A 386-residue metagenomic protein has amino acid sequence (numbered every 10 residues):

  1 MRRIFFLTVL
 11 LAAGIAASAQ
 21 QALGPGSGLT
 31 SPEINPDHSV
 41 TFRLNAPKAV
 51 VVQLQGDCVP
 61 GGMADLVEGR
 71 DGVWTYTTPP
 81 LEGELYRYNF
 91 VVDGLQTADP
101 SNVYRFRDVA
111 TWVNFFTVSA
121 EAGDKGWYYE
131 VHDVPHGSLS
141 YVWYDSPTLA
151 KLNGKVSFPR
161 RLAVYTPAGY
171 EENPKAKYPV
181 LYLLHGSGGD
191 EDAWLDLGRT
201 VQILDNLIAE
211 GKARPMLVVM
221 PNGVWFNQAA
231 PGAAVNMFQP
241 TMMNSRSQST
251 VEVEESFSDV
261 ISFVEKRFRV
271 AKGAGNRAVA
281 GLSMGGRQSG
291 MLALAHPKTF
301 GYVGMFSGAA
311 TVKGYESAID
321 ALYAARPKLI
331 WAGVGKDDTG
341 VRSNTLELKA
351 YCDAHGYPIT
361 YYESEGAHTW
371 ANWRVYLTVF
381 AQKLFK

Functional and structural regions predicted by a protein language model:
M1-I4: Positively charged n-region of N-terminal signal peptides that target proteins for export
L7-T8, W373: Intrinsically disordered, low-complexity segments enriched in polar/charged small residues
T8-V9, G308: Intrinsically disordered, low-complexity serine/threonine-rich segments
V9-S18: Hydrophobic h-region of N-terminal signal peptides that target proteins for export in Gram-negative bacteria
A19-G28: Cleaved targeting-peptide boundary
A22, I34-M63, E68-K386: Non-catalytic cap/lid and distal C-terminal segments of serine-dependent acyl enzymes
L29-E33: Short beta-strand segments of immunoglobulin-like
